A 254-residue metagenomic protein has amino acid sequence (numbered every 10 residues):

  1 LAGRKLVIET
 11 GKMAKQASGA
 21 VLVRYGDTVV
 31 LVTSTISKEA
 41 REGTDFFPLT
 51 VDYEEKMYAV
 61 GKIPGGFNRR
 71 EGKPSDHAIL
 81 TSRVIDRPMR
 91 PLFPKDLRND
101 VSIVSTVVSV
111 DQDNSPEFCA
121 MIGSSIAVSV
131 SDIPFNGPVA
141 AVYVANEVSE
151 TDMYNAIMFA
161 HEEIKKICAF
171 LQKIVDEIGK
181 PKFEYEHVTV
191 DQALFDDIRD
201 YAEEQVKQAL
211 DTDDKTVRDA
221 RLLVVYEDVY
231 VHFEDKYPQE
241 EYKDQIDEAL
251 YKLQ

Functional and structural regions predicted by a protein language model:
L1-S37, R41-E42, F183-Q254: Extended amphipathic alpha-helical scaffolds
R4, I8, P91-K95, S129-A140: Active-site phosphate-binding and catalytic loops of NTP-dependent enzymes
K5, A17-V101, V107, N114: Glycine-rich, flexible beta-strand/loop modules in the N-terminal catalytic cores of phosphate-handling
D45-M57, I63, A120-G123, Q239-K252: Conserved glycine-bearing catalytic or ligand-binding loops at nucleotide- and phosphate-handling centers of large
P64, N68-R70, V84, S102 (+2 more regions): Small-residue-enriched alpha-helical segments and adjacent helix-cap loops that form tight helix-helix packing
P88, C119-S131, A156, E163 (+4 more regions): Stable alpha-helical structural segments in soluble proteins, enriched in small hydrophobic residues
N99-V107, E177-K182, L223-E227: Short, conserved phosphate-binding/catalytic loop or strand-edge motifs used in phosphoryl-/nucleotidyl-transfer
S131-T216: Mobile "lid/hinge" segments at catalytic clefts and subdomain interfaces of large enzymes
